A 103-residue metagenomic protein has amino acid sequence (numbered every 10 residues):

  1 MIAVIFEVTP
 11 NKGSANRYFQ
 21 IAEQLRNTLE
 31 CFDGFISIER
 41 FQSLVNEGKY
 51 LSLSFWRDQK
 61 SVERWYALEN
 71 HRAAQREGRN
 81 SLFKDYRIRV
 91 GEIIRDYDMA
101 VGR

Functional and structural regions predicted by a protein language model:
M1-Y50, Q59-A67, F83-R103: Short S/T/G/P-rich N-terminal loop/turn motif that feeds into the first structured element of a domain
A74: Conserved short loop/helix modules at catalytic or binding sites in compact beta-alpha or helix-hairpin-helix contexts
G78-N80: Arginine/glycine-rich "motif VI" loop of SF2 helicases in the C-terminal RecA-like domain
